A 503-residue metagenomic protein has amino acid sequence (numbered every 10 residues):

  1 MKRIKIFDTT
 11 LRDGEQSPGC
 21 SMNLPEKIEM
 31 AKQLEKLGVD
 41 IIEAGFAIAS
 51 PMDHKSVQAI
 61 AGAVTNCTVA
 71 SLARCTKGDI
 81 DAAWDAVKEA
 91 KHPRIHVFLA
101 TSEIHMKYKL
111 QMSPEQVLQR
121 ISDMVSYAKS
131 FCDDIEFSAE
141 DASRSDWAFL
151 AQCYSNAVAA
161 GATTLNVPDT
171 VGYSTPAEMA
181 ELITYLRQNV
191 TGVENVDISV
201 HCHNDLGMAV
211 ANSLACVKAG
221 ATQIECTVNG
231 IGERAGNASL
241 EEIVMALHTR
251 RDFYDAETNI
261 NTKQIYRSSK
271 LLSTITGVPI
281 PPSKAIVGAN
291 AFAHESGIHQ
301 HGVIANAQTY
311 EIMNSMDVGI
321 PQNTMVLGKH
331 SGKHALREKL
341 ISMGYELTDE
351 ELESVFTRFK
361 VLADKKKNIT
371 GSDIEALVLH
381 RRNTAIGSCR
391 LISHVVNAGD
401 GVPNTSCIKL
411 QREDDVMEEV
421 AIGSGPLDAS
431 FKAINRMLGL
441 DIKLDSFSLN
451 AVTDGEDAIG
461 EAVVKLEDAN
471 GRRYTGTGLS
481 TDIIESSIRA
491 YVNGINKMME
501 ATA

Functional and structural regions predicted by a protein language model:
R3-I4, T10, M245, R251-V420 (+2 more regions): A mid-to-C-terminal "edge-of-domain" accessory segment
I4-I6, Q16-I41, H54-A63, K77-I198 (+1 more regions): Alpha/beta enzyme core
L11, F46-A47, L72-C75, L99-T101 (+6 more regions): Short, ordered loop/turn segments at secondary-structure junctions
E15-P18, H105-K107, N166, I224-C226 (+2 more regions): Short small-residue beta-strand/loop micro-motif enriched in glycine and branched aliphatics
L37, A63, A86-A90, M124-F131 (+13 more regions): Change "in soluble alpha/beta enzymes" to "in soluble alpha/beta proteins
S174, A180-A305: Catalytic alpha/beta core domains of metabolic enzymes, predominantly
H394-N404, E413-D415, A421-T475, T481: A conserved regulatory-domain signal marking ACT and ACT-like small-molecule sensing domains and adjacent regulatory
R473-T475, L479-A503: Mixed-charge, glycine-accented linear interaction segment located at domain edges/termini
